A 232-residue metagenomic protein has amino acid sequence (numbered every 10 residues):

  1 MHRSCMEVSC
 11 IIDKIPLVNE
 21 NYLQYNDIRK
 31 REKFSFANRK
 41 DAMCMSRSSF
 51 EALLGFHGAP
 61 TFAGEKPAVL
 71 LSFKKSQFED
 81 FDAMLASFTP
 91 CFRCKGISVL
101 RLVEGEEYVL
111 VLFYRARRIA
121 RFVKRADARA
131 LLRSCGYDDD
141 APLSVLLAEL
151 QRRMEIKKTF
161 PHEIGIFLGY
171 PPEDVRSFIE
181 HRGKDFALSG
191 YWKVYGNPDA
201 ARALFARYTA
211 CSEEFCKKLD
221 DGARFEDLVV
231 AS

Functional and structural regions predicted by a protein language model:
C10-S35: Short, positively charged and aromatic/hydrophobic N-terminal segments
D41-G105: A structured, charge-rich N-terminal accessory region that forms the first stable segment of a protein and links
F73-K75, R115, K193: Short, structured patches in soluble enzyme cores that scaffold and shape functional sites
M84-P142: A glycine-rich, hydrophobic loop/mini-helix early in the fold
C135-H162: Internal catalytic-core helix/loop-beta-alpha segment that presents or stabilizes conserved functional determinants
F160-A187: Hydrophobic/aromatic-rich, well-ordered segments within soluble, folded domains that form packed cores
Y191-S232: Long, compositionally biased
